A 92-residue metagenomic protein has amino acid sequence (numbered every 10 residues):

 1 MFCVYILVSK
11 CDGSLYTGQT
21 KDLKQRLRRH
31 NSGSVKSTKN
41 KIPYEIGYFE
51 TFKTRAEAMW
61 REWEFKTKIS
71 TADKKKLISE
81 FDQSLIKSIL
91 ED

Functional and structural regions predicted by a protein language model:
M1-T17, K21-D92: Structure-specific nucleic-acid interaction/processing domains
